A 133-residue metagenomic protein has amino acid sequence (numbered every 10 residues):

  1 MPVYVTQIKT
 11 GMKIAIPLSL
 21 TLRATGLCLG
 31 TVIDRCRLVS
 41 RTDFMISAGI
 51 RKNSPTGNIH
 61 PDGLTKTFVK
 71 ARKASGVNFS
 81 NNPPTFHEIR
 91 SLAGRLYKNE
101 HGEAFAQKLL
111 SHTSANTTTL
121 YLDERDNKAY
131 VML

Functional and structural regions predicted by a protein language model:
M1: Short, charged phosphate-coordinating catalytic segments
Y4: Minor-groove-contacting beta-hairpin "wing" of winged helix-turn-helix DNA-binding domains
Q7-G11, E103, L110-L133: Catalytic-site neighborhood detector that most strongly recognizes the C-terminal catalytic loop/helix of tyrosine
I8-D34, V39-K70: C-terminal catalytic core of Y-nucleophile DNA break-rejoin enzymes
L18, V32-C36, G94-H101, V131-L133: Alpha-helix C-terminal capping segments
L29-V32, F68, A93, H112 (+1 more regions): Conserved hydrophobic/aromatic "anchor" residues that stabilize well-ordered secondary structure elements
M45, T85-E88, L120: Conserved beta-strand positions that form and line the central face of beta-propeller blades
D62-K108: Short, basic (Lys/Arg/His-rich) helix/loop patches that form interaction surfaces in the mid-to-C-terminal regions
